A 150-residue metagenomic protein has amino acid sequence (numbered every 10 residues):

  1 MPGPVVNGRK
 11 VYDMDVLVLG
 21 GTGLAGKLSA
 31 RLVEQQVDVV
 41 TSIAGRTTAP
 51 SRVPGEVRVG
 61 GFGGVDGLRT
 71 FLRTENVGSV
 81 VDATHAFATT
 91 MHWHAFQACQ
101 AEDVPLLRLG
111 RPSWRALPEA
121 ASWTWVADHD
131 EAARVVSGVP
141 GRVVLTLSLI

Functional and structural regions predicted by a protein language model:
R9-K10, M14-S42, L117-I150: Non-catalytic interface/targeting segments
T22, I43-T47, P112: Residues in the short beta-alpha loop(s) of Rossmann-like NAD(P)-binding domains
S29, L68-R69, F96: Generic hydrophobic/aromatic pocket-lining and core-packing "Φ" positions
T47-G55, W114-A120: Short loop/helix-cap segments at secondary-structure boundaries that form the rim of catalytic
G55-L72: Glycine-rich, highly charged phosphate/nucleotide-binding loops
G67-T74, A133-S137: Short amphipathic alpha-helix with an adjacent loop that forms part of the alpha/beta core around
L72-D130: Glycine/small-residue-rich loop that forms an oxyanion/phosphate-binding "nest" at active or ligand-binding sites
